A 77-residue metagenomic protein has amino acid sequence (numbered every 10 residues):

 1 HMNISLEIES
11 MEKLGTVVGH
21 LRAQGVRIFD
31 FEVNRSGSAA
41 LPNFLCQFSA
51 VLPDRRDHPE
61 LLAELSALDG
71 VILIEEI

Functional and structural regions predicted by a protein language model:
H1-V33: Canonical alpha-helical transmembrane segment with a positive-inside/aromatic-interface signature
M2-I4, P42-A50: Short, hydrophobic beta-strand segments
S10-M11, V51-R56: Helix N-cap motif at beta-to-alpha junctions
T16-Q24, D57-D69: Short amphipathic alpha-helices in soluble, non-transmembrane regions that often serve as interface/regulatory elements
R27-V33, L62, S66-I77: Conserved short beta-strand edge segments in small beta-sheet-based binding/regulatory domains
F29-F44: Non-transmembrane, membrane-adjacent beta-strand/coil modules in membrane-associated proteins and peripheral
